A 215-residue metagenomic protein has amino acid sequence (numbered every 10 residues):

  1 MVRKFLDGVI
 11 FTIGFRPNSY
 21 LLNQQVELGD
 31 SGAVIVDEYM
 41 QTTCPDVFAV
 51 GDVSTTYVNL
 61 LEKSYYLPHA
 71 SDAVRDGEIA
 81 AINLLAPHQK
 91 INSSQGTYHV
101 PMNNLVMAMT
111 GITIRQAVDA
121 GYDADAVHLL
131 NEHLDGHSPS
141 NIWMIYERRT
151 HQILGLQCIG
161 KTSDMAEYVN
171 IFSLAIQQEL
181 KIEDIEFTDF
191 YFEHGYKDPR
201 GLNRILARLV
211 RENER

Functional and structural regions predicted by a protein language model:
V2-K4, L154: Short beta-strand segments
K4-I79: FAD-site-proximal beta/loop scaffold in flavoenzymes
F15, T110-G111, Y168: Generic non-transmembrane alpha-helix signal with a bias for helix starts/N-cap capping motifs
L28-D30, I114, A124, I182: Residue-level detector of short coil/turn "hinge" positions at structural boundaries
V36, V50-T113, K197-R215: A conserved FAD-binding loop/helix module that cradles the flavin
A117: Glycine-rich portal/gate segments that line the openings of hydrophobic small-molecule binding cavities
A120-R215: Flexible, glycine-rich terminal cap/loop adjacent to redox cofactors in electron-transfer oxidoreductases
